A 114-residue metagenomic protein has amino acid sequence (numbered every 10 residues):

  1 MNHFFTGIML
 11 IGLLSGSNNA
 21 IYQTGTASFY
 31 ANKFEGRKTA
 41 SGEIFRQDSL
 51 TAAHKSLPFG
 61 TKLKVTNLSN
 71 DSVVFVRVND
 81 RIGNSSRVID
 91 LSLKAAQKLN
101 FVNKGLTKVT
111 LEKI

Functional and structural regions predicted by a protein language model:
N2-I114: Secreted/periplasmic proteins
